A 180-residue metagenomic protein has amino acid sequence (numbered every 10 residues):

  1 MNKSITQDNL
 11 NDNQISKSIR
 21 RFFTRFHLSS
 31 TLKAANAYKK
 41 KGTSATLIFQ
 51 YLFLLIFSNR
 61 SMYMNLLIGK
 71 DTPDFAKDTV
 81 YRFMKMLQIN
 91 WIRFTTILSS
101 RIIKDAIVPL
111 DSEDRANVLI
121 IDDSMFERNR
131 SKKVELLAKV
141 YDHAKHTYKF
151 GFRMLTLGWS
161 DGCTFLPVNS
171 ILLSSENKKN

Functional and structural regions predicted by a protein language model:
M1-N180: Conserved, well-structured functional cores that handle cations and Mg-NTP chemistry
